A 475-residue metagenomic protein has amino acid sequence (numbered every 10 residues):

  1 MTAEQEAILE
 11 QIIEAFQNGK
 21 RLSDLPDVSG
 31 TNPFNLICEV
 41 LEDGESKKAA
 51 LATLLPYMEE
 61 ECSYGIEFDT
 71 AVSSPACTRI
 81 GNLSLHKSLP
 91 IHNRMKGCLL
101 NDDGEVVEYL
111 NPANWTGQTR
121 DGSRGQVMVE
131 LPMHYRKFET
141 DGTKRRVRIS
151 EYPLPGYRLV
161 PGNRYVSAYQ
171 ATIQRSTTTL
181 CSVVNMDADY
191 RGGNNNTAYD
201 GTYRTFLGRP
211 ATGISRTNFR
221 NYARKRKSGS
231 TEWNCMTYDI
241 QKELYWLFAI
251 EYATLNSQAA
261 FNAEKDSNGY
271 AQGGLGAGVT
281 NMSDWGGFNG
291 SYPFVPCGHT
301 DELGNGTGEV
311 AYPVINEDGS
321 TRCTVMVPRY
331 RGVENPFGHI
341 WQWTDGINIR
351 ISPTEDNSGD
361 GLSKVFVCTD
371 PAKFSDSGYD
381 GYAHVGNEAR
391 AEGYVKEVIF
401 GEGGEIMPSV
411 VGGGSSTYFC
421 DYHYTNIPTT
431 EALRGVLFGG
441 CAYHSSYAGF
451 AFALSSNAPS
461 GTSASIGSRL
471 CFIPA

Functional and structural regions predicted by a protein language model:
M1-G30, A475: Short, intrinsically disordered N-terminal pre-domain segments
V28, M58-E130, R136-F138: GGW-centered surface loops in extracellular recognition modules
G30-E42, G332-E334: Short hydrophobic/aromatic-rich beta-strand motifs
E39-Y57: Short, surface-exposed terminal/edge motifs of secreted or surface/virion proteins that either
L41-E45, A71, H134-R136, A171-T172 (+2 more regions): Acidic glycine-/aspartate-rich tracts in secreted/extracellular proteins
G122-G125, S150-P336: Short aromatic-cysteine micro-motif
Y238, K242, E264-C297, H339-I349 (+1 more regions): C-terminal, surface-exposed recognition/capping segments
R350-C368: A short, polar/charged loop-to-alpha-helix boundary motif
